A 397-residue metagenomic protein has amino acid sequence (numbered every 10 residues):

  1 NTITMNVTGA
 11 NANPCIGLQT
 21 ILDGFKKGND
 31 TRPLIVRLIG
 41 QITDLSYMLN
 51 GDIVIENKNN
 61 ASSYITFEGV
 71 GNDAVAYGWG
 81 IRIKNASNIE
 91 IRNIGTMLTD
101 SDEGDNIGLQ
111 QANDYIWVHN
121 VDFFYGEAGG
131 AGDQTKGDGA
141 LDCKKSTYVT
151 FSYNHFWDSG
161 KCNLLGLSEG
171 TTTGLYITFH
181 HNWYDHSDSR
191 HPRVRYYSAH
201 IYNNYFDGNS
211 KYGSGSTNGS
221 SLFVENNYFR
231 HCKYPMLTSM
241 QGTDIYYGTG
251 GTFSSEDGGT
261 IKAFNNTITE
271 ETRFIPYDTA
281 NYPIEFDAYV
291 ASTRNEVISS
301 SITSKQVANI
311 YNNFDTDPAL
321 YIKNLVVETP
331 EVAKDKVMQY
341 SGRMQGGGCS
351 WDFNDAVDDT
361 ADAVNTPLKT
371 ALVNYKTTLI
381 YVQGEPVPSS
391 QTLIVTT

Functional and structural regions predicted by a protein language model:
N1-I35, T397: Acidic Gly/Asp/Thr-rich repetitive segments characteristic of extracellular carbohydrate-active and adhesion proteins
T8, R37-Q41, V70: Acidic/polar N-terminal loop/beta-strand segments that form early-domain functional surfaces
Q19-D30, L45-T66, V75-R92, L98-N113: Extracellular beta-strand-rich solenoid/capping regions of secreted or surface-exposed proteins that bind or remodel
Q41-T43, N72-D73, R273: Acidic glycine-/aspartate-rich tracts in secreted/extracellular proteins
I53-N59, W79-N85, D105-A112, G130-G132 (+7 more regions): Glycine-rich beta-solenoid repeat tracts in large extracellular/virion proteins
S63-G71, S87-L98, N113-G129, G139-A140 (+6 more regions): Right-handed parallel beta-helix
N203, S210, S214-P388: Extracellular beta-rich repeat passengers
E385-T397: Low-complexity, Pro/Thr/Ser/Gly/Ala-rich linker/spacer regions in secreted, extracellular modular proteins
